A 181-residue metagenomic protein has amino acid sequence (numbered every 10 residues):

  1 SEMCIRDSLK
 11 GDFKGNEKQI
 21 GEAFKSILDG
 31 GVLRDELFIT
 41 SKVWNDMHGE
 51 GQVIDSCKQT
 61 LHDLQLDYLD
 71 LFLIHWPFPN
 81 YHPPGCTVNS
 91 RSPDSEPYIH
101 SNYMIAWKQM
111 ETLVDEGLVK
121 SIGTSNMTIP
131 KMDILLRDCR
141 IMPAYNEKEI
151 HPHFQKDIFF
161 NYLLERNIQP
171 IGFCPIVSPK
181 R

Functional and structural regions predicted by a protein language model:
E2-I5: Short, small-residue-biased leader/transition segments that mark boundaries at the very start of proteins
S8-I27, P83: Glycine-rich, proline-tolerant flexible connector loops at the mouths of alpha/beta enzymes
K18-L28, C57-L61, M110, M132-L136: Short, well-ordered amphipathic alpha-helices
I20, V53, C57, Y103-A106 (+1 more regions): Aromatic/hydrophobic pocket-lining residues that form the small-molecule binding cavity in soluble enzyme cores
S26-D35, L64-L66, V114-L118, D138-M142: Short helix-capping segments at alpha-helix termini
L33-M47, L71-P77, E149-I150: A short, structured active-site edge motif that brings together acidic residues
N45, W76-R181: Beta/alpha (TIM)-barrel catalytic core signal, keyed to glycine-rich beta->alpha loops juxtaposed to Asp/Glu that bind
V53-I74, T112-E116: CE4/NodB-like, metal-dependent polysaccharide N-deacetylase domain that modifies extracellular/periplasmic N-acetylated
